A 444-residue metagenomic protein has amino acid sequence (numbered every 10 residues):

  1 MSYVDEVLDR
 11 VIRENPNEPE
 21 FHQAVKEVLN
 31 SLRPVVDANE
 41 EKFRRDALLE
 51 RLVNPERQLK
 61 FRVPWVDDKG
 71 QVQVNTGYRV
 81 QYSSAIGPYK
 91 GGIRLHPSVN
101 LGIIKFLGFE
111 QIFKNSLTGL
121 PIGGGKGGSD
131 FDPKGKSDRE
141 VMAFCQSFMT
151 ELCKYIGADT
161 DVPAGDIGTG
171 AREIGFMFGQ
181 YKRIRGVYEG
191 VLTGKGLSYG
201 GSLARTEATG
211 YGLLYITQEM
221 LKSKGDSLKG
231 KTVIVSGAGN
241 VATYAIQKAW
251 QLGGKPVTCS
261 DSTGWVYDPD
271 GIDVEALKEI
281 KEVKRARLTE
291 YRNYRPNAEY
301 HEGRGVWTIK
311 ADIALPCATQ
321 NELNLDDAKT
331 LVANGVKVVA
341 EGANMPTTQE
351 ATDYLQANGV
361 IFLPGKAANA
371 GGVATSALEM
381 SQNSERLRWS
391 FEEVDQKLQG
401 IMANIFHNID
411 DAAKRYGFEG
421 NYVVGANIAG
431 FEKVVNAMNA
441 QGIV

Functional and structural regions predicted by a protein language model:
S2, P16-Q23, E27, F43 (+24 more regions): Conserved active-site and cofactor/substrate-binding residues in soluble primary-metabolism enzymes
S2-A24, M220-L221, V332-V444: Adenosine-phosphate binding glycine-rich loop
P19-H22, A38-R45, G119, I156-G165 (+4 more regions): Flexible, glycine/charged-enriched surface loops at secondary-structure junctions
E41-Q71: Structured beta-strand/loop patches that form or line metal/cofactor-binding pockets in enzymes
H96, N115-K229: Glycine/serine-rich phosphate-binding loop and adjoining beta1-alpha1 elements at the start of nucleotide-handling
T193-G196, G201-K310: Glycine-rich phosphate/diphosphate-binding loop of Rossmann-like nucleotide-binding domains
G264-F362, A367: Rossmann-like adenosine-cofactor binding region
